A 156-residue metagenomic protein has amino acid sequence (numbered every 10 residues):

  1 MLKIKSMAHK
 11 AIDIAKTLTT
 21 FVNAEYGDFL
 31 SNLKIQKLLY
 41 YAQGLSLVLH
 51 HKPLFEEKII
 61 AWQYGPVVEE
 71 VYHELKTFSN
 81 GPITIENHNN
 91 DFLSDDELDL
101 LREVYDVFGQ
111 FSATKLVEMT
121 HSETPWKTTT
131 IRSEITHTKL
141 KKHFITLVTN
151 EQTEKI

Functional and structural regions predicted by a protein language model:
M1-I156: Domain-edge interaction signal
